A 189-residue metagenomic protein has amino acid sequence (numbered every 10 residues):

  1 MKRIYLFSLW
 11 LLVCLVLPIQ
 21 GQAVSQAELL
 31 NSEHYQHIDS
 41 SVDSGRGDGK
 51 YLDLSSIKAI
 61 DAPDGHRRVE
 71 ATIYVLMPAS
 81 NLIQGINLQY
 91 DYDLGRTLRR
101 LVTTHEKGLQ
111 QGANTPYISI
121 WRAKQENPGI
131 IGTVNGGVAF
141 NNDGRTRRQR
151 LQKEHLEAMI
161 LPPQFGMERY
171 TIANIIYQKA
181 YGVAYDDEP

Functional and structural regions predicted by a protein language model:
M1-S8: Bacterial N-terminal signal peptides that target proteins for export
S8-V16: Bacterial N-terminal signal peptides
Q22-N87, D91-P189: N-terminal secretory-pathway/extracellular module detecting exported/lumenal segments and adjacent signal-anchor/first
